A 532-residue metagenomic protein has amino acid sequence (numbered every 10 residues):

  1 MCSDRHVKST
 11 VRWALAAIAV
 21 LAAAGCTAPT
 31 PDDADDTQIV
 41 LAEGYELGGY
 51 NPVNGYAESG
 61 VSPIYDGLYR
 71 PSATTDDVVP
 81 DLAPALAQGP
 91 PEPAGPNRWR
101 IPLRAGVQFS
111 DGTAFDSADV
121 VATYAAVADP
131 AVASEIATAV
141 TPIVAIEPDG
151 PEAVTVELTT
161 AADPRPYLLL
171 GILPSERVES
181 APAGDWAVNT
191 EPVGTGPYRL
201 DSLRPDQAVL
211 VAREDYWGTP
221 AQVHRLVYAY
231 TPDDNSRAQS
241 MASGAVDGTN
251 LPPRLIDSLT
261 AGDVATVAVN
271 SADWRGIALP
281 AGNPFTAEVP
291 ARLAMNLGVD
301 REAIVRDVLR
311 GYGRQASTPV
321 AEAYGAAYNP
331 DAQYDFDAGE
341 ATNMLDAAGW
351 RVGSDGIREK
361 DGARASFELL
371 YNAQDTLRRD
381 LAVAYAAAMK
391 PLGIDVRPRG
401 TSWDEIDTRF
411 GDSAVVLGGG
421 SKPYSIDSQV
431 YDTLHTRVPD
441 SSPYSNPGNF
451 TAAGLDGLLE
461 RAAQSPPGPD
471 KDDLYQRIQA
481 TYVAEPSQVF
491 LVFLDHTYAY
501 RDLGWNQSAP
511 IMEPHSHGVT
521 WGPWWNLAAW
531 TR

Functional and structural regions predicted by a protein language model:
A34, V299-Y328, E340, L377-A386 (+1 more regions): Detector for C-terminal structural segments
A42-A94, P102, A125, V193-G194: N-terminal lobe/hinge region of extracytoplasmic solute-binding protein
T74, L168-A221, R225, A338 (+1 more regions): Gly/Pro-rich hinge or "lid" segments in bacterial periplasmic/extracellular proteins
L86-A133, T155, F285-A287: Aromatic- and charge-enriched surface segment that lines or borders ligand/interaction sites
P102, E135-S180: Surface-exposed binding/hinge segments that line and control ligand-binding clefts or catalytic entry sites
W186, E214-L259, D395-R397: Ligand-site clamp/hinge motif
N250-M344, A348, D361-A363, F367 (+2 more regions): Local pocket/hinge segments that shape ligand/substrate recognition
R351-P423: Ligand/substrate-recognition segments at binding pockets and active sites
